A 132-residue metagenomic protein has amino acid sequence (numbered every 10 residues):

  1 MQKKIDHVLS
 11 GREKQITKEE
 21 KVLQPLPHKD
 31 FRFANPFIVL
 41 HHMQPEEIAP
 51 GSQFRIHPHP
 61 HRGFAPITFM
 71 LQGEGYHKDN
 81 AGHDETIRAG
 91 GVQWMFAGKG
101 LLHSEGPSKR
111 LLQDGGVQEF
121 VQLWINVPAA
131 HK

Functional and structural regions predicted by a protein language model:
M1-Q2: Hydrophobic, small-residue-rich alpha-helical packing segments that form membrane-like cores
I5-E13: Short amphipathic
E13-L71, F120: A short glycine-rich, His/Asp/Glu-containing loop-to-beta-strand
E47, H131-K132: Residue-level signal for secondary-structure boundary sites
F54-I56, A81-H83, G106-Q113: Catalytic micro-motifs at enzyme active sites that drive phosphoryl/nucleotidyl and oxygen chemistry
A65-A89, L102-S104: A short beta-strand-loop-beta hairpin characteristic of the jelly-roll/cupin
A97-H131: Ligand-binding loop in jelly-roll beta-barrel domains
